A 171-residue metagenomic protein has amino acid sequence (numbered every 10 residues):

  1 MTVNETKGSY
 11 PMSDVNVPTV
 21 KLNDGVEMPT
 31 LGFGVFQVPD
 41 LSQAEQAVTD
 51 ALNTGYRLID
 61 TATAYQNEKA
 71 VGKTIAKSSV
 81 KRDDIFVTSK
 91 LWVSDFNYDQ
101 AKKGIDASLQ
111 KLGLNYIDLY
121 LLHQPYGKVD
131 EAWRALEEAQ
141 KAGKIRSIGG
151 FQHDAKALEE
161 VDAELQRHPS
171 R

Functional and structural regions predicted by a protein language model:
T2-G8, Q166, S170-R171: Intrinsic low-complexity, intrinsically disordered segments enriched in polar/basic residues
V3-I85, K141: N-terminal binding-site loop/beta-alpha segment at the start of enzyme catalytic domains that lines or forms
V35, T61-T63, D84, S89-L91 (+2 more regions): A cross-domain feature marking catalytic cores of carbohydrate-active enzymes and several ubiquitous metabolic/repair
P39, F96-R171: Glycine/proline-rich, positively charged, aromatic-decorated active-site loop/lid region on the catalytic face
R57, R82, K90, K111 (+1 more regions): Basic side chains
E68-K69, D95-N97: Short active-site-adjacent helix-start/loop capping segments
